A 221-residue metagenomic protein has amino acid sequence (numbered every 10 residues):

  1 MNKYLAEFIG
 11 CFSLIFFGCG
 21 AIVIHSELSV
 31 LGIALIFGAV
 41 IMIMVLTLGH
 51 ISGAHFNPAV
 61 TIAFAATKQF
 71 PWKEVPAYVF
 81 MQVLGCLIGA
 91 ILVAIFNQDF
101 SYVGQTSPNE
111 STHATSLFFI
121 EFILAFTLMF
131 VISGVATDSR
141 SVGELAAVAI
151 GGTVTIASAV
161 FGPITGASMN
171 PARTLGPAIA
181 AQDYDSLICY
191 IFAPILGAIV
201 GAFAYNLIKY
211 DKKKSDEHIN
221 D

Functional and structural regions predicted by a protein language model:
M1-D221: Membrane-interface helix-loop junctions and terminal tails of multi-pass membrane proteins
